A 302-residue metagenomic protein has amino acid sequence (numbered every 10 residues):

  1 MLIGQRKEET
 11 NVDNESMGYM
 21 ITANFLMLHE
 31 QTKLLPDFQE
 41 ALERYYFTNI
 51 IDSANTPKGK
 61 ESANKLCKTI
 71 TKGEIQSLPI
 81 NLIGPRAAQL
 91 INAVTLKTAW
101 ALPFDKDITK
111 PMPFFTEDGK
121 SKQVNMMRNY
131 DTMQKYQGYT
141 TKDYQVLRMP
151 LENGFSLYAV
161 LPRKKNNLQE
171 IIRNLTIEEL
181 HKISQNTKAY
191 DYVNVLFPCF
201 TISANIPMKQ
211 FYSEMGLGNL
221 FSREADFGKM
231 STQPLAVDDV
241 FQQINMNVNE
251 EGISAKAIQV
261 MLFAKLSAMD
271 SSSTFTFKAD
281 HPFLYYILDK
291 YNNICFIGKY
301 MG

Functional and structural regions predicted by a protein language model:
L2-K165, E170, H181, Q185-M269: Non-catalytic, conformational "gating/processing" segments within enzyme and secreted inhibitor domains
I244-G302: C-terminal soluble interaction/assembly domains
